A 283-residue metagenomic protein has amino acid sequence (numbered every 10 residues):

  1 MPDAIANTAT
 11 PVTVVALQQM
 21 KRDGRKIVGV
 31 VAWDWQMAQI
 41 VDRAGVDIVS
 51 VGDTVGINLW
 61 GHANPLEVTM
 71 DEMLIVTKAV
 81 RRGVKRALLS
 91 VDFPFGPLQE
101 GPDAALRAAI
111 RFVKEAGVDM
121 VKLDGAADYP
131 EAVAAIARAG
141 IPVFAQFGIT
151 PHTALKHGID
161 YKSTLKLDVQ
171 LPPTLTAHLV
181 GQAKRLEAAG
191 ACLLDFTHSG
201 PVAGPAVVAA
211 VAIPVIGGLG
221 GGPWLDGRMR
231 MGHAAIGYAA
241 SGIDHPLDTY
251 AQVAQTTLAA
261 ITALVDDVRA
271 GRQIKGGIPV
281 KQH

Functional and structural regions predicted by a protein language model:
P2-H283: Alpha/beta enzyme core
